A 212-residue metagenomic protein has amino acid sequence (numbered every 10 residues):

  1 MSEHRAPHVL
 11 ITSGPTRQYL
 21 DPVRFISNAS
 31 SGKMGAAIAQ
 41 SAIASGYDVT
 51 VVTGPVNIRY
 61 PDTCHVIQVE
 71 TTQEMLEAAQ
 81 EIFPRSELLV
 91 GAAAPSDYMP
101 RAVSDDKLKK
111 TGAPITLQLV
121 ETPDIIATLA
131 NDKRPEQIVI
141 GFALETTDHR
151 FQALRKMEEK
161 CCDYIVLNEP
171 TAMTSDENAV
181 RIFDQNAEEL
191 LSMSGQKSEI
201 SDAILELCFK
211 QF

Functional and structural regions predicted by a protein language model:
M1-L144, D148-F212: A cross-family phosphate/adenosyl-ligand binding-site feature
